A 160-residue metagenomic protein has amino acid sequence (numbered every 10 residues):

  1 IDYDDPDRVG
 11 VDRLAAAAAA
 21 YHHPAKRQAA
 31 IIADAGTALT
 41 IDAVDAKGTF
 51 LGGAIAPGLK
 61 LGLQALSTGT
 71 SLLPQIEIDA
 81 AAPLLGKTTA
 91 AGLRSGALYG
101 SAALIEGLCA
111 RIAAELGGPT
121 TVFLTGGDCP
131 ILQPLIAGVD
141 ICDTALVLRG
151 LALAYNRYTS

Functional and structural regions predicted by a protein language model:
I1-A30, A46-S160: Nucleotide/phosphate-binding catalytic cleft detector across ATP-hydrolyzing and phosphate-transferring enzymes
A33: Catalytic metal- and UDP-sugar-binding loop of GT-A-like glycosyltransferases, i.e., residues flanking the conserved
